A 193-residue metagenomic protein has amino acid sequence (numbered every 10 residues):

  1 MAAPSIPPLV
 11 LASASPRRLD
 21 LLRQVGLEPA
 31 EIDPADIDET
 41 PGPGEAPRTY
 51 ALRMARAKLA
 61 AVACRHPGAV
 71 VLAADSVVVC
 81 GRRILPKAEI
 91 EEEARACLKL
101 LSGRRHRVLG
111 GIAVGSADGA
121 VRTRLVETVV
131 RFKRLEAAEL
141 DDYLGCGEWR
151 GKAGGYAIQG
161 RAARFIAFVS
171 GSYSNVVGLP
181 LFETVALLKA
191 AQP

Functional and structural regions predicted by a protein language model:
A3-L27: N-terminal beta1-alpha1 ligand-phosphate binding loop
A3-L9, E45-P193: Anionic-ligand binding patches
A14, A35, A117: Cofactor-binding loop segments of dinucleotide-utilizing enzymes, especially the Rossmann-like FAD- and NAD(P)+-binding
L21-Q24, G42, C64-R65: Short loop/helix-cap segments at secondary-structure boundaries that form the rim of catalytic
L27-E28, D38, R104, C146: A short linear boundary/processing microfeature
P29-G42, V121-E127: Short glycine-rich, Thr/Ser-proximal phosphate-binding strand/loop in the N-terminal lobe of ATP-dependent enzymes
